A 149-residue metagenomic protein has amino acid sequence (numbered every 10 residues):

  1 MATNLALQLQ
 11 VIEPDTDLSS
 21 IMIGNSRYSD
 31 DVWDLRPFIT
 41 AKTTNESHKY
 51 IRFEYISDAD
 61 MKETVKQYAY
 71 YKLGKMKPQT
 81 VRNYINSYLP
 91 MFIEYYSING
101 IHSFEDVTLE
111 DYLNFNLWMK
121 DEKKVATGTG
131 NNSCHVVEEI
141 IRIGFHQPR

Functional and structural regions predicted by a protein language model:
M1-R149: Charge-rich, intrinsically disordered N-terminal extensions that act as flexible nucleic-acid engagement or regulatory
